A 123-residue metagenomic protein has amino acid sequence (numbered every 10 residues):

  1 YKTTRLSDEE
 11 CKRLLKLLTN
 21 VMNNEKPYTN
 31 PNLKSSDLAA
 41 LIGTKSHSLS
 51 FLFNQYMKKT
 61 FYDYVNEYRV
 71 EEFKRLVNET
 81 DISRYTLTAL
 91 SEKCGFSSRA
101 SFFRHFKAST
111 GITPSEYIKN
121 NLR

Functional and structural regions predicted by a protein language model:
Y1-A89, K93, H105-A108, S115-E116 (+1 more regions): Membrane-proximal linker segments that couple transmembrane helices to downstream signaling/catalytic modules
S46, S98-A100: The DNA-contacting recognition helix of HTH DNA-binding domains and analogous helical DNA-recognition elements
S101, T110: Ser/Thr-centric signal marking residues that sit in or immediately flank functional binding/regulatory motifs
